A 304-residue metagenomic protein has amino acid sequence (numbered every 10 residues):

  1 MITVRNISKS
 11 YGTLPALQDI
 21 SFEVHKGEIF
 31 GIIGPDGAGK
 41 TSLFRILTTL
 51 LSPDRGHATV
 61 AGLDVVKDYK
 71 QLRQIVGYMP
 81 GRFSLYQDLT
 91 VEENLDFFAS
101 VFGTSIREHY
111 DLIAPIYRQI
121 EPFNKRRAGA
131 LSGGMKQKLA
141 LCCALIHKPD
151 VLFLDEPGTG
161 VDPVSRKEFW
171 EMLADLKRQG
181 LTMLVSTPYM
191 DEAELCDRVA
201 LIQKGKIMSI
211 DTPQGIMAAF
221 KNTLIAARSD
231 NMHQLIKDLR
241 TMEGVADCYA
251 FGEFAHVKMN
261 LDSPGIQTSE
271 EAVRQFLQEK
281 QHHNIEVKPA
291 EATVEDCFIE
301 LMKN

Functional and structural regions predicted by a protein language model:
I2, K9-I202, S209: ABC transporter nucleotide-binding domains
V66, I210, S263-Q267: Loop/helix-junction capping segments adjacent to catalytic residues or to phosphate/diphosphate-binding pockets
D68, A219, C297, L301: Residues that scaffold the ATP/ADP-binding catalytic core of kinase and kinase-like folds
R73, A114, M217, F298-I299: Conserved protein kinase catalytic domain
G77, G103, R118, K221 (+3 more regions): A generic structural signal for secondary-structure junctions that act as hinges or helix/strand caps at the edges
M172-N260: ABC transporter nucleotide-binding domain
I225-N304: Short, charged/small-residue-rich alpha-helical element at the C-terminal edge of ABC transporter nucleotide-binding
